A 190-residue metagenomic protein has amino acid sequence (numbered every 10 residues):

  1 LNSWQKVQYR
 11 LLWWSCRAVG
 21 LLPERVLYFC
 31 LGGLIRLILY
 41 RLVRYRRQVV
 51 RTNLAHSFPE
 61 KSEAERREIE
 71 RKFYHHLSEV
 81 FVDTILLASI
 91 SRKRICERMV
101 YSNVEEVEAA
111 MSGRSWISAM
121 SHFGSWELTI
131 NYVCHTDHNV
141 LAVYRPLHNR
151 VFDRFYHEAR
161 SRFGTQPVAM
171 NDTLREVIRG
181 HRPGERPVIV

Functional and structural regions predicted by a protein language model:
L1-I117, G124-S125: Membrane-proximal helical "anchor" segments flanking the first transmembrane region of inner-membrane enzymes
A88-V190: Soluble catalytic domains of membrane acyltransferases
